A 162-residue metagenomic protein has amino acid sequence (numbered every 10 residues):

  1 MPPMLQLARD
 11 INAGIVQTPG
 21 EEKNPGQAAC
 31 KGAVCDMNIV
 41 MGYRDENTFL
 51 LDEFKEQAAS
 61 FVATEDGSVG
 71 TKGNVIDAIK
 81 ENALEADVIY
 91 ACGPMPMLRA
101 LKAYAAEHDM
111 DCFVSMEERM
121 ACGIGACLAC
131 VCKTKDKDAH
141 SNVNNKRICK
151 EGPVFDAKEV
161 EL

Functional and structural regions predicted by a protein language model:
M1-E117: FNR/FR-type flavoprotein reductase catalytic core
M1-P3, M95, E117-P153: Local cysteine-cluster metal-coordination motifs and their immediate loop/turn environment, predominantly Fe-S cluster
E53, Y104, T134-D136, V160: Amphipathic, positively biased hydrophobic alpha-helical segments used for protein targeting and membrane insertion
N142, A157-L162: SAM-dependent methyltransferases
